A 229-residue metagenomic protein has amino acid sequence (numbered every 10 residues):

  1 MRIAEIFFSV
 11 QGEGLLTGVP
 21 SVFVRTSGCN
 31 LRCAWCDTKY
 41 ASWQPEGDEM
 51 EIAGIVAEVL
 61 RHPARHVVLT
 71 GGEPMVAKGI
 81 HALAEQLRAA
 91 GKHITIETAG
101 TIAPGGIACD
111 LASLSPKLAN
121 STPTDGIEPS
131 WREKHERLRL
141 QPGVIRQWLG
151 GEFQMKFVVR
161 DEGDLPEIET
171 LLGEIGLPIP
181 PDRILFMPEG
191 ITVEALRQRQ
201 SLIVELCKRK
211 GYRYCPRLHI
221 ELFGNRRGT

Functional and structural regions predicted by a protein language model:
M1, P20-S21, R32-L111, N120-T122: Conserved Radical SAM active-site core
M1-W35: N-terminal pre-triad scaffold of radical SAM enzymes
V10-E13, T17, C33, W43 (+4 more regions): A broad, structure-centric signal for solvent-exposed, well-ordered loop/edge residues that line or flank functional
Q11, V56-L60, G173: Generic structural signal for well-ordered alpha-helical scaffold segments
G14, V19-P20, G47, G79 (+2 more regions): Solvent-exposed, flexible loop/coil residues
R25, G71, S115: Small/polar loops that bind or transfer phosphate-bearing groups
S27-C29, I55-V56, I175: Short hydrophobic/aromatic-rich motifs at helix boundaries and adjacent loops
M75-T229: Conserved AdoMet/S-adenosylmethionine-binding subsite of the radical SAM
